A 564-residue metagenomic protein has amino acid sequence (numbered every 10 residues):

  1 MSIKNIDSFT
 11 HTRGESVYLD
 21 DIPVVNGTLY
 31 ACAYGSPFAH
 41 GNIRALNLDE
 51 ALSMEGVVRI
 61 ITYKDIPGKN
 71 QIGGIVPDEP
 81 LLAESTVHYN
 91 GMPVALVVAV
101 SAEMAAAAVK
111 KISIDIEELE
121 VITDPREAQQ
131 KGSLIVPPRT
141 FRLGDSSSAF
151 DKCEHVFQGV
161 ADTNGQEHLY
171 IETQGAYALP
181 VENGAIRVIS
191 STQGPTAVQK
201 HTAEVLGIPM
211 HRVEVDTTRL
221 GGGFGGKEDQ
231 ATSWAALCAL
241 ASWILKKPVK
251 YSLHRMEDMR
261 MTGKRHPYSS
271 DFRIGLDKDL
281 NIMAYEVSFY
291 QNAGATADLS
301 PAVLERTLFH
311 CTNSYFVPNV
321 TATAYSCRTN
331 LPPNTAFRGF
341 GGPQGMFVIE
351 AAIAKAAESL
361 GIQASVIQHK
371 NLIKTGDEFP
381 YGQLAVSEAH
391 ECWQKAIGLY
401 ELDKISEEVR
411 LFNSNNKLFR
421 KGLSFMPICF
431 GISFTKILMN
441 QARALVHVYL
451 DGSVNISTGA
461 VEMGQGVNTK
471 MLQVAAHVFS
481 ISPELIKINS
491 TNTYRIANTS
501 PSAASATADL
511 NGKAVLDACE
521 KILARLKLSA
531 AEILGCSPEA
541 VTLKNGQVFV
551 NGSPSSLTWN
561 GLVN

Functional and structural regions predicted by a protein language model:
M1-P137, V156-G159, I244: Flexible, low-hydrophobicity surface segments
D7-G14, T140-A176, E182, P267-A352 (+2 more regions): Glycine-rich loop/linker segments at domain edges
L19-L29, L169-Q174, V320-L331, N440 (+2 more regions): Flexible hinge/switch segments at interdomain interfaces of large molecular machines
A33-I61, L96-D115, A176-L220, G225-L245 (+10 more regions): Alpha-helical support elements that line or immediately flank enzyme active sites and cofactor-binding pockets
H40, A45, D49, L445-N455 (+1 more regions): C-terminal, non-catalytic interaction/recognition modules in large multi-subunit enzymes and RNPs
I61-M92, A197, V215-A236, M256-D271 (+6 more regions): Short, surface-exposed loop/turn segments at secondary-structure boundaries that line and modulate
E120-P125, I362-N371, K404-N415, R420 (+2 more regions): Flexible, glycine/charged-enriched surface loops at secondary-structure junctions
R126-L206, L372-S453: Helix-loop-helix junctions that connect adjacent transmembrane helices in secondary transporters/permeases, recognized
